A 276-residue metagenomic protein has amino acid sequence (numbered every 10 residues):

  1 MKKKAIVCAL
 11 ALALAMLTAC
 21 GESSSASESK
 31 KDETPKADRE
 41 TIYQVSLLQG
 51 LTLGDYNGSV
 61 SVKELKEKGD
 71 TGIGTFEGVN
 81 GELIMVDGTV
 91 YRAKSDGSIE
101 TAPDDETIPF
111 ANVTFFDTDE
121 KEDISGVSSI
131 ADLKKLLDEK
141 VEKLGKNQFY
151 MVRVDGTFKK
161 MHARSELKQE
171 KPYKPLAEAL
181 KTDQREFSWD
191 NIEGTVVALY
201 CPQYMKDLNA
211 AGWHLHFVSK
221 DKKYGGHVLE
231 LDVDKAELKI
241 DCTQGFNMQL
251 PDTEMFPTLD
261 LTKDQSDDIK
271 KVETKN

Functional and structural regions predicted by a protein language model:
M1-A5: Positively charged n-region of N-terminal signal peptides that target proteins for export
M16-A19: C-terminal motif of bacterial Sec signal peptides marking the signal peptidase cleavage site
G21-S23: Bacterial signal peptide processing site
S46-A111: N-terminal low-complexity or amphipathic/hydrophobic leaders
D55-S59, G81-I84, T243-N276: Intrinsically disordered, low-complexity terminal/linker regions enriched in Pro/Ser/Gly and acidic residues
A93-K140, L144: A glycine-rich, hydrophobic loop/mini-helix early in the fold
K135-L199, K206-L208: Long, positively charged binding patches that form subdomain-scale interaction surfaces for polyanionic ligands
S219-L261: A hydrophobic, small-residue-rich beta->alpha segment in the mid-to-C-terminal subdomain of diverse proteins
